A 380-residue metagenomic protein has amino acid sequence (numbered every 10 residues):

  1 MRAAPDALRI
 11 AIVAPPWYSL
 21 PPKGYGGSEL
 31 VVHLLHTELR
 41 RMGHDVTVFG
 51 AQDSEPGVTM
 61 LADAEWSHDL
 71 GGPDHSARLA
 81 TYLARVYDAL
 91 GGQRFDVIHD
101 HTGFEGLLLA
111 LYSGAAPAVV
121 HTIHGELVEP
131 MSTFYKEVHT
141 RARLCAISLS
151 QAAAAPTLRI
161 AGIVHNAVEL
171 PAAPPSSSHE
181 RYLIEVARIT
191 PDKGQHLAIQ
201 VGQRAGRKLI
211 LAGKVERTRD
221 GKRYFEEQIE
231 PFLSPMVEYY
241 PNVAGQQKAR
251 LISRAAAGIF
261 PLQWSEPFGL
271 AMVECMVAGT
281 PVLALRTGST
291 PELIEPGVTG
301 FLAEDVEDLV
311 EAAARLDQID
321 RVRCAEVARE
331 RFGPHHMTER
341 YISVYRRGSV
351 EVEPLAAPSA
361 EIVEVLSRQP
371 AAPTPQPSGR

Functional and structural regions predicted by a protein language model:
M1-R380: Catalytic cores of nucleotide-sugar-dependent glycosyltransferases that transfer UDP/GDP/TDP-activated
